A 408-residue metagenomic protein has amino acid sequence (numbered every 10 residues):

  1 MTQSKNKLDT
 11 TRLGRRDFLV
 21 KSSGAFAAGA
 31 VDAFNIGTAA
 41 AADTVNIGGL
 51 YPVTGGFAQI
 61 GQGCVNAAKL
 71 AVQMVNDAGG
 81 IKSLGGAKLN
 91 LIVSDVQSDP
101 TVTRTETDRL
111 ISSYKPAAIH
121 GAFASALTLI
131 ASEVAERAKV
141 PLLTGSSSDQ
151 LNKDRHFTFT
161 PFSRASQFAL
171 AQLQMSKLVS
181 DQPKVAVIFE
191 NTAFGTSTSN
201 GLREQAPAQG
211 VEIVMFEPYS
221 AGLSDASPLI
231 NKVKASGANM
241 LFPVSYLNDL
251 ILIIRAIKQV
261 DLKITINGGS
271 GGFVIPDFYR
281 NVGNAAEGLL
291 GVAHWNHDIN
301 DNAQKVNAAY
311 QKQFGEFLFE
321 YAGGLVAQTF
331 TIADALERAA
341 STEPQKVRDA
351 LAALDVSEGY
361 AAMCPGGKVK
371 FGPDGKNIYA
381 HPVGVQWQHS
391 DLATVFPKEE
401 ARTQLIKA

Functional and structural regions predicted by a protein language model:
T2-L8, L13-S22, F34-G37, A41-A408: Extracytosolic ligand-binding ectodomains
S22-A30: Sec-dependent signal peptide hydrophobic core
